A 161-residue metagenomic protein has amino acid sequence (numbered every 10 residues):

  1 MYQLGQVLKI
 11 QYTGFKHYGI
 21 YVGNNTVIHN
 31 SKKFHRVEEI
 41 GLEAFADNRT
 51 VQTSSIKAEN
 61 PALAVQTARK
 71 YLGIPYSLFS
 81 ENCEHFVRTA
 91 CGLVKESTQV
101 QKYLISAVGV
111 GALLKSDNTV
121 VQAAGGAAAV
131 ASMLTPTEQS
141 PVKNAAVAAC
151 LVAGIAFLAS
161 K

Functional and structural regions predicted by a protein language model:
M1-K161: Cysteine-nucleophile amide-bond enzymes
